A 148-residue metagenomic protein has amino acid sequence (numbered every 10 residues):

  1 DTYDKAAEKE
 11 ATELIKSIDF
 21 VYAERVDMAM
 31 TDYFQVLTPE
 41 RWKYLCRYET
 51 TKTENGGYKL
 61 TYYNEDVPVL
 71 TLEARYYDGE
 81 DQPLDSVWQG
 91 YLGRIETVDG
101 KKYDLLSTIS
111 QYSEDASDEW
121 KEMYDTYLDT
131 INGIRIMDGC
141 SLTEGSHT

Functional and structural regions predicted by a protein language model:
D1-R25, W42, S107-T148: Surface-exposed amphipathic alpha-helical segments
S17-K52: N-terminal "mature-domain start" segment
M30, E49-K52, L60, L70 (+5 more regions): Intrinsically disordered/low-complexity terminal segments and short unstructured peptides
T31-Q35, E65-V67, G100: Glycine-centered tight beta-turn/hairpin loop motif at sheet-sheet or coil-to-beta transitions
P39-V87: Secretory pathway targeting signatures of secreted, lumenal, and periplasmic proteins
W42, T97-G100: A short, structured loop/turn motif at beta-sheet edges
Y58, K101-Y103: Hydrophobic residues embedded in beta-strands of well-ordered beta-sheets
W88-T97: Short, surface-exposed beta-strand/loop micro-motifs that present aromatic residues
